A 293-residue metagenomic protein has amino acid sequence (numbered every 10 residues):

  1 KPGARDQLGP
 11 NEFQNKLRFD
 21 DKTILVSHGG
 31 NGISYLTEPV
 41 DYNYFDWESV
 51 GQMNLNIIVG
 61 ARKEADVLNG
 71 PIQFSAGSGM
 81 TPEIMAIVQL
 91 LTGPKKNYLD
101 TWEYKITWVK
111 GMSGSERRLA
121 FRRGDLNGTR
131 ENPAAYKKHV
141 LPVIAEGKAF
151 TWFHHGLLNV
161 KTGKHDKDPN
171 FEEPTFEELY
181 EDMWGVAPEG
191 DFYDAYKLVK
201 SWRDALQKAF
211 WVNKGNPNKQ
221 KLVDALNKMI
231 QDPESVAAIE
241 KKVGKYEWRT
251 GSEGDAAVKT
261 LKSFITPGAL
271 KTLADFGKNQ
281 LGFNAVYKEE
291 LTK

Functional and structural regions predicted by a protein language model:
K1-S49, S78-T81, T92-V143, P233-R249 (+1 more regions): N-terminal (or domain-start) structured segment
R18, D66-I72, W102, R123-D125 (+1 more regions): Short, surface-exposed connector motifs at secondary-structure boundaries
D20-K22, L55-I57, G70, L206-K208: Envelope-exposed proteins and targeting segments
T23-I24, P71-F74, F150-T151: Hydrophobic beta-strand segments of well-ordered beta-sheets in folded domains
E38, F45-T81, A86-P94: A conserved helix-loop-strand patch within extracytoplasmic ligand-binding domains of the periplasmic binding
L55, V140-I230, Q280-K293: C-terminal lobe and pocket-closing loops of periplasmic/extracytoplasmic Venus-flytrap solute-binding proteins
S201-K271: Secondary-structure end/capping motifs
